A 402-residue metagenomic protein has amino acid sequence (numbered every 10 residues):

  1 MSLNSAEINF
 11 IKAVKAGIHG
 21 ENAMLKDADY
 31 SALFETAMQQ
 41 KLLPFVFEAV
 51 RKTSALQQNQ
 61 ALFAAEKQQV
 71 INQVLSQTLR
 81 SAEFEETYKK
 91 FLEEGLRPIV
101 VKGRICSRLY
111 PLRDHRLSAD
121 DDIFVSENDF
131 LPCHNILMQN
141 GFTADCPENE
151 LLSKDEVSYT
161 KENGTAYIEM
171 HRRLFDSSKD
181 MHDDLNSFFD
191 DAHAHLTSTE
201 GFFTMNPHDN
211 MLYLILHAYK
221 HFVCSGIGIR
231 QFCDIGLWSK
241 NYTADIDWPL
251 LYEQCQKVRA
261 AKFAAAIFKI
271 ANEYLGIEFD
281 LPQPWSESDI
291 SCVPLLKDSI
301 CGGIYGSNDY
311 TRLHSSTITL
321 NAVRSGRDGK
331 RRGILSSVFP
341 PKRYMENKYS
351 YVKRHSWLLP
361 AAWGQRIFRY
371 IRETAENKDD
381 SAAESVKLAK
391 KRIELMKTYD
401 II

Functional and structural regions predicted by a protein language model:
M1-A119, V125-I402: Conserved NTP-donor binding/palm subdomain of two-metal-ion nucleotidyltransferases/polymerases, i.e., the charged
